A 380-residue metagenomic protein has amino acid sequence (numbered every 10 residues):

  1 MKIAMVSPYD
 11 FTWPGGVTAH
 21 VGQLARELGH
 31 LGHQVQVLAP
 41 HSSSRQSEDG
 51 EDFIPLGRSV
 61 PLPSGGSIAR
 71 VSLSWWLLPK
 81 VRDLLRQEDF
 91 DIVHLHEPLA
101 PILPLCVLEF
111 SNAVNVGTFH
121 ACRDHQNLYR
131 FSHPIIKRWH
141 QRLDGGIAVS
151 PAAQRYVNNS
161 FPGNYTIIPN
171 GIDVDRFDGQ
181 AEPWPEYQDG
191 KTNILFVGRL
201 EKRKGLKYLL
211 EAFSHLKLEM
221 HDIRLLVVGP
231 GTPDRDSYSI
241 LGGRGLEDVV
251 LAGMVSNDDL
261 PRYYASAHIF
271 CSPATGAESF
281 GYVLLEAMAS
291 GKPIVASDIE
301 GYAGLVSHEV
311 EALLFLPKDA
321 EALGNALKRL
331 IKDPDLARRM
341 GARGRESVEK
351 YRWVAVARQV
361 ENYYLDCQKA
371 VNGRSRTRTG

Functional and structural regions predicted by a protein language model:
H41, A152, G171: Carbohydrate-associated surface elements
N127, R155, I172-D189, R262: Acidic anion/phosphate-binding donor-loop and adjacent secondary structure in glycosyltransferase catalytic cores
E186-S214, L226: Conserved donor-binding/catalytic core segment of Leloir-type glycosyltransferases
S237-D258: Nucleotide-activated donor-binding/catalytic signature segment of Leloir-type glycosyltransferases, i.e., the conserved
M254-V255, R262-A267: Short alpha-helical donor nucleotide-sugar binding micro-motif in glycosyltransferases
A265-S279, K292: Acidic donor-binding loop of glycosyltransferase active sites
P293-A296, V306: Short hydrophobic beta-strand element within catalytic cores of glycosyltransferases and related nucleotide-activated
H308-E309, L313-A320, R329-P334: Conserved acidic donor-binding segment of nucleotide-sugar-dependent glycosyltransferases
